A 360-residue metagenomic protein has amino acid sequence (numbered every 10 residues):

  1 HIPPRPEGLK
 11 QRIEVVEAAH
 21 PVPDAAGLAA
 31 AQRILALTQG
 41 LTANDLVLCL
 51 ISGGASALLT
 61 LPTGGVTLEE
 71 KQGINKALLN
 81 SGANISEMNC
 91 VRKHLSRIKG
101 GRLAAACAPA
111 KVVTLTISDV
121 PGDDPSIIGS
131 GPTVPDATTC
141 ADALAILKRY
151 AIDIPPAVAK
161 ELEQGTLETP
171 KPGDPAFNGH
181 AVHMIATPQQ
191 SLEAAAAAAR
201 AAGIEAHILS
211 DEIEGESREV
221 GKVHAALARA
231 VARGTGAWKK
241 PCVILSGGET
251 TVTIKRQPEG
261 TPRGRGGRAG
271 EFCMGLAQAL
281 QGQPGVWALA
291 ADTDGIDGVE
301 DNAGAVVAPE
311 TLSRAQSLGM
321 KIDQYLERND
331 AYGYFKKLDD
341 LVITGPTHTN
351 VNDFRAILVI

Functional and structural regions predicted by a protein language model:
H1-I244, T250-W287, T293-I360: N-terminal loops that bind phosphate or other acidic moieties and the adjacent beta-alpha structural core
